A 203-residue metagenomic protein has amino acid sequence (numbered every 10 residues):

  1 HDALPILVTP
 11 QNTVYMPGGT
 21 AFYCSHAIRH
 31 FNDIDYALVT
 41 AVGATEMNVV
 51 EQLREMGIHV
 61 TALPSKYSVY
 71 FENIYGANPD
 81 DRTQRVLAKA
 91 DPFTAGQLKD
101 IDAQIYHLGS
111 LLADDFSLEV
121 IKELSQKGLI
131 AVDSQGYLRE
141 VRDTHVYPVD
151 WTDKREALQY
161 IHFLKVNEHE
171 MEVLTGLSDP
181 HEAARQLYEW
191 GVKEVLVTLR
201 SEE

Functional and structural regions predicted by a protein language model:
H1-L4, I130, E203: Conserved small/polar residues in nucleotide/adenosyl-binding loops
P5-Y15, H30-D114, E119-L129: Conserved N-terminal subdomain of the carbohydrate kinase-like
T20-A27: Short amphipathic alpha-helix
A37-V42, A131-Q135, K165-E168: Short internal beta-strands
K89-G96, D100, A131-E156: Short, flexible, glycine-rich and Lys/Arg-enriched loop motifs at helix boundaries that contact anionic partners
I105, L129-A131, F163, E194: Structural preference for beta-strand elements that scaffold enzyme active sites
L111-D114, L129, Q135-E140, H169-M171: Short acidic/polar capping segments at secondary-structure boundaries
E140-E202: Conserved phosphate/ATP/ADP-binding segment of small-molecule kinases
